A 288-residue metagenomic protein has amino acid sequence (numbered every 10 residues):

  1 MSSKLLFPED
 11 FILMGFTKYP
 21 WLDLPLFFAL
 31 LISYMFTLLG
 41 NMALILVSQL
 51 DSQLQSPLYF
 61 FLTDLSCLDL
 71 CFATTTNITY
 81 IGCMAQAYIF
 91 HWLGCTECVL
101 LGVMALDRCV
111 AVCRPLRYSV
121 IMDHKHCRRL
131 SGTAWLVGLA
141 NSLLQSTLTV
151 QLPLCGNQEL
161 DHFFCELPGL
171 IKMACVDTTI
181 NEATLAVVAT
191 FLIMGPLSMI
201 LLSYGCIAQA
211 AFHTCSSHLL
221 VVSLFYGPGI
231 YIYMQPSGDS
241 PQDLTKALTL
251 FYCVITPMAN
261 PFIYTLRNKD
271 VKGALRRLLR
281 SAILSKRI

Functional and structural regions predicted by a protein language model:
M1-I288: Transmembrane helical core of 7TM receptor-like proteins
